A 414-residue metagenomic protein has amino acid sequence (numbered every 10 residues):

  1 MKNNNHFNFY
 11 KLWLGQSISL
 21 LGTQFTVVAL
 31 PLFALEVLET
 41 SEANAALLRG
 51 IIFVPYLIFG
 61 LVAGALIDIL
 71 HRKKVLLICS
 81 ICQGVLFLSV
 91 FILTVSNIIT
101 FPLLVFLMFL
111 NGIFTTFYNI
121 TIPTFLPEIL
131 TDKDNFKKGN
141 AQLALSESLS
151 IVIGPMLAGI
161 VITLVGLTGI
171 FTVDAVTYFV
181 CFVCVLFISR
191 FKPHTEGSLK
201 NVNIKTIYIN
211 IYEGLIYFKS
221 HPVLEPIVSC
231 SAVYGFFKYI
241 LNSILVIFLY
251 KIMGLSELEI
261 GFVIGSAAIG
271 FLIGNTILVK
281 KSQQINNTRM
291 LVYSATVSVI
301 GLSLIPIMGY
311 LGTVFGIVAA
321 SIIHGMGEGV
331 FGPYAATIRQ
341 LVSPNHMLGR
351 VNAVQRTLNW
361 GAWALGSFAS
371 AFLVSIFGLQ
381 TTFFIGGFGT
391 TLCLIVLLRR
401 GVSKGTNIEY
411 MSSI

Functional and structural regions predicted by a protein language model:
M1-F9, F191-V228: Juxtamembrane intracellular "pre-TM" segments in multi-pass secondary transporters
K2-E36, F109, K219-I240, I322: Pair of pore-lining "gating" transmembrane helices in MFS-fold secondary transporters
S17, I99-F117, V233, V314-V330: Hydrophobic core of transmembrane alpha-helices in multi-pass small-molecule transporters, especially MFS/SLC-type
A29-E42, S243-L258: Short amphipathic helix-loop junctions that connect adjacent transmembrane helices in Major Facilitator Superfamily/SLC
E42-A43, K133-L143, E257-L258, N345-V354: Loop-to-transmembrane helix entry/capping segments in MFS-fold secondary transporters and related SLC/MFSD carriers
A46-F53, I264-A268: Short hydrophobic/aromatic, small-residue-rich stretches within specific transmembrane helices of secondary active
L57-L61, I69, K73-V75, C79 (+4 more regions): C-terminal transmembrane bundle of multi-pass solute transporters/carriers
F101-M108, G112, K138-E196, E259 (+4 more regions): Hydrophobic alpha-helical transmembrane segments
